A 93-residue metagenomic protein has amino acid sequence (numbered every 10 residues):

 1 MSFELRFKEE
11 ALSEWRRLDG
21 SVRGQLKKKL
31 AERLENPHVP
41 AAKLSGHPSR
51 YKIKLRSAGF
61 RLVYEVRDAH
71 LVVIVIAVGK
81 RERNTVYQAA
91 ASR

Functional and structural regions predicted by a protein language model:
S2-R6, E10-R17, G24, H38 (+2 more regions): Enriched for short, Lys/Arg-rich terminal
R17-V22, K43-G46: Short, mixed-charge, low-aromatic patches
K28-L55: A short, surface-exposed loop/turn module that caps and links secondary-structure elements
